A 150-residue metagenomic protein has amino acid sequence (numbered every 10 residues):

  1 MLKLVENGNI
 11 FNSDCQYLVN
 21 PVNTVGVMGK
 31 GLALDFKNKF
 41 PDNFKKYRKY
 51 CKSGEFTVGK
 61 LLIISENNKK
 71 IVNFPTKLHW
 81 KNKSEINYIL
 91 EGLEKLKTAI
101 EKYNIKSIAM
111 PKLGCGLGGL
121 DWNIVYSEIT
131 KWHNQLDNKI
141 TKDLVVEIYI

Functional and structural regions predicted by a protein language model:
M1-I150: Macrodomain-like recognition of ADP-ribose-binding/processing modules
